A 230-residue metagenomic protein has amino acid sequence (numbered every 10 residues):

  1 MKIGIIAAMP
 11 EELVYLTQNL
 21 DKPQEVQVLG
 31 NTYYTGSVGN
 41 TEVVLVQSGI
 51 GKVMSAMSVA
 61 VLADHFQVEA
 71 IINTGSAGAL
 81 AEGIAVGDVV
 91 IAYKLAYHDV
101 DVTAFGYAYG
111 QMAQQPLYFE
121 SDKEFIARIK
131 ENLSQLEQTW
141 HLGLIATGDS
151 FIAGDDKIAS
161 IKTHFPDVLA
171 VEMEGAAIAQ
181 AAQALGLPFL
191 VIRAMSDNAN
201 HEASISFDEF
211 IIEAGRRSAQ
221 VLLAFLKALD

Functional and structural regions predicted by a protein language model:
M1-K123, A127, N132: Metabolite-binding pocket within alpha/beta catalytic cores that recognizes anionic/polar moieties
K2, Q67, A85, H141 (+2 more regions): Short loop/turn motifs at secondary-structure junctions
M9, G78, L95, T147-S150 (+2 more regions): Glycine-rich beta-alpha junction loops
V44-S48, A146, I192: Active-site-proximal beta-strand elements of phosphoester/diester hydrolases
G75, M173-L185, R217-A219, L226: Conserved catalytic block of serine-dependent lipid acyl chemistry
F105-A170, A177, A181, L185: Active-site rim beta-loop-alpha module in soluble metabolic enzymes
I178-E209: Zn-dependent metallopeptidase/amidohydrolase metal-coordination segment
N200-D230: His/Asp/Glu-rich mid-to-C-terminal helical/loop segments that flank catalytic regions of hydrolases
